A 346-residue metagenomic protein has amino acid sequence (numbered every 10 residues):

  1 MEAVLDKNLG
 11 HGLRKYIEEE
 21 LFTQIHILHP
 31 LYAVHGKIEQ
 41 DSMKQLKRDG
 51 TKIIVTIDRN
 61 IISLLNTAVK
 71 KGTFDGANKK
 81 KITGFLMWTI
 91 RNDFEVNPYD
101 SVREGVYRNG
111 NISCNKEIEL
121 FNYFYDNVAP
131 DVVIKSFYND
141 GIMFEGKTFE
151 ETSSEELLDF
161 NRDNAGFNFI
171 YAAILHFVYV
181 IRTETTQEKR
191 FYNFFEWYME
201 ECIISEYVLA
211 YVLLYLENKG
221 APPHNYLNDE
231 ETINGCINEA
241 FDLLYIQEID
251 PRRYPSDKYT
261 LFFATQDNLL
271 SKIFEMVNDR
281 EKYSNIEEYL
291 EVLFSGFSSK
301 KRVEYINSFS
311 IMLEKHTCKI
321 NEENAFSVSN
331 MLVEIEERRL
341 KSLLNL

Functional and structural regions predicted by a protein language model:
M1-Y259, S271-L346: Active-site-proximal, substrate-binding regions of enzyme catalytic domains and RNA-binding/basic surfaces
L261-Q266: Conserved RecA-like ASCE P-loop NTPase motor core of nucleic-acid helicases/translocases
